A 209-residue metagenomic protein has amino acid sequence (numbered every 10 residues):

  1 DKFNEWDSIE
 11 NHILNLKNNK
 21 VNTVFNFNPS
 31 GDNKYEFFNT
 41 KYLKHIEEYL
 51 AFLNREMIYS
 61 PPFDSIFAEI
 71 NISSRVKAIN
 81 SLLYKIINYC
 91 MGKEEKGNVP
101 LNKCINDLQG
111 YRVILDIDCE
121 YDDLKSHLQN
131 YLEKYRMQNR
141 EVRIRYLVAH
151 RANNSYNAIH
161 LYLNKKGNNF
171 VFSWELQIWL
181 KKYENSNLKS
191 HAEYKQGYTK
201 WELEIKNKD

Functional and structural regions predicted by a protein language model:
D1-L43, N54, F170-D209: An acidic, glycine-/histidine-flanked metal-binding catalytic module
S8, S30, S60, S65 (+7 more regions): Generic serine detector
I9, I13, I46, I58 (+10 more regions): Weak global preference for isoleucine
V24-E95: Surface-exposed, low-hydrophobicity interaction/linker segments
N98, N102-K103, D107-Q109, I114-D209: Long beta-strand-rich cores associated with HINT superfamily self-processing modules
